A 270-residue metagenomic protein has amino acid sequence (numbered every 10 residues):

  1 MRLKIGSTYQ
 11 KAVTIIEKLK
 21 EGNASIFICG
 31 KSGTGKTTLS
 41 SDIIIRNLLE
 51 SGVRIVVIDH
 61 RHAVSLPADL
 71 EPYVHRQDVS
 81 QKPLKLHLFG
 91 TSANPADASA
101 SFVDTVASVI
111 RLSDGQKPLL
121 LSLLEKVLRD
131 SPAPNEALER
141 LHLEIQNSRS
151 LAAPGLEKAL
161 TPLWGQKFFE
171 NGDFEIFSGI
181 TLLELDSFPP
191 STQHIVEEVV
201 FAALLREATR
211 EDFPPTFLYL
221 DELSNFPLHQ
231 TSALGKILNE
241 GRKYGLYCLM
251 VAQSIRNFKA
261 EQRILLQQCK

Functional and structural regions predicted by a protein language model:
M1-I16: N-terminal pre-Walker A segment at the start of P-loop NTPase domains
Y9-Q10, I26, K31-S32, D42-L246 (+2 more regions): P-loop NTPase motor domains
N23: Short coil/loop residues immediately preceding or within conserved phosphate-binding loops of NTP-utilizing enzyme
K36: Conserved lysine of the Walker
I264-K270: Conserved P-loop NTPase catalytic core
